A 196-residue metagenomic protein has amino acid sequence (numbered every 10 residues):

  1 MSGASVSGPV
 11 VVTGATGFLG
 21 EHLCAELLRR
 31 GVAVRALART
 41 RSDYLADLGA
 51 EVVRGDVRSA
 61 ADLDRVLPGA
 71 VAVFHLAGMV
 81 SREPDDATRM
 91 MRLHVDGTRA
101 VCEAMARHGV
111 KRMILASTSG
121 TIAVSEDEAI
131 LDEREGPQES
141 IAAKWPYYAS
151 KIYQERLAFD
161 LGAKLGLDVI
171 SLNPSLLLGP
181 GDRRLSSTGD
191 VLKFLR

Functional and structural regions predicted by a protein language model:
G8-R30: N-terminal Rossmann NAD(P)H-binding glycine-rich loop of SDR-like oxidoreductase domains
G20-E21, V95, I152: Residues forming the Rossmann-fold NAD(P)(H) cofactor-binding site
V32-T40: Conserved glycine-rich Rossmann-like NAD(P)H-binding loop of the short-chain dehydrogenase/reductase
D43-A46, A50-D96, A104: NAD(P)H-binding glycine-rich loop region in Rossmannoid oxidoreductase-like domains and their noncatalytic homologs
D96-W145: Conserved Rossmann-fold NAD(P)-dependent oxidoreductase catalytic core, especially the SDR/UDP-sugar
A142-I170: Active-site Tyr-X1-5-Lys
K164-R196: NAD(P)-dependent short-chain dehydrogenase/reductase
